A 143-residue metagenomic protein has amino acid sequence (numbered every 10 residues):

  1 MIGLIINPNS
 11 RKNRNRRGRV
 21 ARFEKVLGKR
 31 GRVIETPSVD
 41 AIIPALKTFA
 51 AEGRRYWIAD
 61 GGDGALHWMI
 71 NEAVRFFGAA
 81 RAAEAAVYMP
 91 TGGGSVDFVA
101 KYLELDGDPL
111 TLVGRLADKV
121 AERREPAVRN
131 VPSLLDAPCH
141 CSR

Functional and structural regions predicted by a protein language model:
M1-D60, G64-F76, L110-G114: ATP/NTP phosphate-donor binding region
V33-T36, V74-R143: Catalytic core of DAGKc-family lipid kinases
